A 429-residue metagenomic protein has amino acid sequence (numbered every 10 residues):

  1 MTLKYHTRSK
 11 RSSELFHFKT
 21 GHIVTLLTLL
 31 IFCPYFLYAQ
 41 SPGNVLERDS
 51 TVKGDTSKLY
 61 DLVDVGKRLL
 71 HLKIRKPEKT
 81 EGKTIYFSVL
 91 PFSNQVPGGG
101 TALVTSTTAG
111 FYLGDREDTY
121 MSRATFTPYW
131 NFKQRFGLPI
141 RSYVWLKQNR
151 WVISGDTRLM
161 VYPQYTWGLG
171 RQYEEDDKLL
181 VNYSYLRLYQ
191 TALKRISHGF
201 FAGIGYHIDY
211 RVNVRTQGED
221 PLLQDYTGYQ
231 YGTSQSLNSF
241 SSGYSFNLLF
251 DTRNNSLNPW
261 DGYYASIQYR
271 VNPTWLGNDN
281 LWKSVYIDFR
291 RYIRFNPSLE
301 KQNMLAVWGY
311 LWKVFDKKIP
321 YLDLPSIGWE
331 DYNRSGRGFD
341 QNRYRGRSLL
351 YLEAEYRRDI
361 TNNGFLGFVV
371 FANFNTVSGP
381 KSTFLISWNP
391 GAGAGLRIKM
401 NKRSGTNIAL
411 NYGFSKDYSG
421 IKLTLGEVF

Functional and structural regions predicted by a protein language model:
Q40-G155, Q230-W260, I360-G367, V377-S378 (+2 more regions): Outer-membrane beta-barrel initiation region
S41-L69, R75-K76, D156-R158, Q164-L299 (+1 more regions): Transmembrane beta-strand segments of outer-membrane beta-barrel domains in Gram-negative and organellar OMPs
I85-F87, G99-L103, Y120, Q134-L138 (+9 more regions): Residues that define the transmembrane beta-barrel architecture of outer-membrane proteins
S93, T105-T107, A124-W130, G155-R171 (+9 more regions): Transmembrane beta-barrel strands of outer-membrane/channel proteins
Q95, A109-F111, W130, V144-L146 (+10 more regions): Residue-level signature of outer-membrane beta-barrel architecture
Y129-K194, Y310-W329, F339, T406-G426: Outer-membrane beta-barrel translocator/channel fold
F246, G393-I398, R403, Y418-F429: Outer-membrane beta-barrel "beta-signal"
N255-T361: C-terminal outer-membrane beta-barrel translocator/porin domains of Gram-negative envelope proteins and their
